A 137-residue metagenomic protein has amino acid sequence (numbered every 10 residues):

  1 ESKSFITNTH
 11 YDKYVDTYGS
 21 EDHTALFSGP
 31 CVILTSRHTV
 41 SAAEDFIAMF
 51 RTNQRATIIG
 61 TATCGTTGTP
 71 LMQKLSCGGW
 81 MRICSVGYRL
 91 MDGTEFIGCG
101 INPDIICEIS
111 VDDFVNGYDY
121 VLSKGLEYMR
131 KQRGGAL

Functional and structural regions predicted by a protein language model:
E1, R51-R55, L126-G134: Sec-exported extracytoplasmic/periplasmic mature domains
E1-P30, L34, H38, G68-K74 (+4 more regions): Gly/Ser/Thr-rich loop/hinge elements
P30-A42, A48, A62: Active-site neighborhood of thiol-dependent amide/isopeptide-bond enzymes
C31, F50, G93, G125: Terminal peptide-recognition signature
V40, N53-T66: Short, well-structured beta-strand/strand-turn elements
A42-F46, R55, Y118-G125: Stable alpha-helical elements in mature extracytoplasmic
I47-N53, K74-L75: Short, solvent-exposed amphipathic alpha-helical segments in soluble enzyme and RNA/protein-processing domains
D104-L137: Low-complexity, Gly/Ser/Thr/Pro-rich intrinsically disordered linker/tail segments
